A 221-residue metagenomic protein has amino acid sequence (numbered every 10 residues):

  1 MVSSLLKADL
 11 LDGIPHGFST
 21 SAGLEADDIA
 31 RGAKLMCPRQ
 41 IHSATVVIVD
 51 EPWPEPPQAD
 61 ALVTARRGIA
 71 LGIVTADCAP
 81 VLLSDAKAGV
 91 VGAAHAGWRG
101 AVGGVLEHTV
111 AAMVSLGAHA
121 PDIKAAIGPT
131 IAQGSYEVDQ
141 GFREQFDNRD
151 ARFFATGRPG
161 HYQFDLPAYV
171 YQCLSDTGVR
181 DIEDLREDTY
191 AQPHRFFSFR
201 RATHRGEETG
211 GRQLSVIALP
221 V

Functional and structural regions predicted by a protein language model:
M1-V221: Active-site microenvironment for binding and transforming phosphate-containing groups
